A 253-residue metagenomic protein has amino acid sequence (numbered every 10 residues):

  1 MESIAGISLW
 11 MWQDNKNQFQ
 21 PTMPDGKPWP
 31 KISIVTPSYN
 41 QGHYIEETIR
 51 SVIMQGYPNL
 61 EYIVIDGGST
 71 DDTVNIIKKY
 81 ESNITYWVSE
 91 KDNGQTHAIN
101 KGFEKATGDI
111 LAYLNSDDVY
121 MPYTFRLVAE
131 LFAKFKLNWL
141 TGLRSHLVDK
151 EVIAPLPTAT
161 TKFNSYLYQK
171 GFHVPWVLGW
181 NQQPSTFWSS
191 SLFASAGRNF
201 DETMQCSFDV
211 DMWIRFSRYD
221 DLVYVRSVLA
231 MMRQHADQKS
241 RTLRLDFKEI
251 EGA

Functional and structural regions predicted by a protein language model:
M1-M54: N-proximal low-complexity "stem/linker" segments adjacent to membrane-targeting elements
T36, R50, N59-G68, V88-K91: Short beta-strand/loop segment that forms part of the nucleotide-sugar
P58, D66-N75, N115: A conserved acidic beta->alpha catalytic loop
D72, I76, H97, D118-L131 (+1 more regions): Acidic donor-binding/catalytic loop of UDP-sugar-dependent glycosyltransferases, especially processive GT2
E90-A106: Glycine-rich, basic loop-to-helix element that forms the pyrophosphate-binding segment of sugar-nucleotide handling
L111: Short aromatic/hydrophobic "clamp" motif used to bind/position activated sugar donors
V119, Y123-P157: Conserved donor NDP-sugar-binding/catalytic core segment of glycosyltransferases
T158-E251: Conserved nucleotide-sugar donor-binding catalytic segment
